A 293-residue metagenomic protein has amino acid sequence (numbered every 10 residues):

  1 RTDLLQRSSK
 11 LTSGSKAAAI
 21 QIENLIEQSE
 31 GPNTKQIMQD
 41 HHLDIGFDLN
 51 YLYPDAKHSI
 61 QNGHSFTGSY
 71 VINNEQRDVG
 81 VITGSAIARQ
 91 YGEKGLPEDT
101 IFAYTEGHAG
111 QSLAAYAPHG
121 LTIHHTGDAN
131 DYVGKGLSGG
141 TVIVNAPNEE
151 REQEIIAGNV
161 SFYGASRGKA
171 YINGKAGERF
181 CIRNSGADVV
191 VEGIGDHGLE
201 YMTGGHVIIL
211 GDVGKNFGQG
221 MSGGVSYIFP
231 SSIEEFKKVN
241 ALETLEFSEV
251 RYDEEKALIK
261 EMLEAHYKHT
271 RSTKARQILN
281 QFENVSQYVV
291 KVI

Functional and structural regions predicted by a protein language model:
D3-I293: Long, distal/terminal scaffolding or interaction modules with repetitive or compositionally biased sequence
